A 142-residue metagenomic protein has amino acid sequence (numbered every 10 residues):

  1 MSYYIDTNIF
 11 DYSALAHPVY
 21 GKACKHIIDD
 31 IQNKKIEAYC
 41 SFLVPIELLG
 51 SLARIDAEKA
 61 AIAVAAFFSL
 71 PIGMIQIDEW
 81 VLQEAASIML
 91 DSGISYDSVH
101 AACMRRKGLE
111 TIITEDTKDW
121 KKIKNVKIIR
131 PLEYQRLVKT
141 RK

Functional and structural regions predicted by a protein language model:
M1-Y39, A53-I62, Q135-K142: Short, well-structured N-terminal submotif of metal-dependent ribonuclease cores
S2, R106-K142: Acidic, PIN/NYN-like endoribonuclease modules and their adjacent C-terminal/linker elements
N8-I9, L43, W80, K118: Alpha-helix/helix-capping structural signal
N33-K35, L70-P71, D91: Structured helix-beta-strand junction loops
E58-A61, F67-Q76: Helix-adjacent hinge/juxtasegments
G73-K118: Active-site neighborhoods of divalent-metal-dependent phosphate/nucleic-acid chemistry enzymes
